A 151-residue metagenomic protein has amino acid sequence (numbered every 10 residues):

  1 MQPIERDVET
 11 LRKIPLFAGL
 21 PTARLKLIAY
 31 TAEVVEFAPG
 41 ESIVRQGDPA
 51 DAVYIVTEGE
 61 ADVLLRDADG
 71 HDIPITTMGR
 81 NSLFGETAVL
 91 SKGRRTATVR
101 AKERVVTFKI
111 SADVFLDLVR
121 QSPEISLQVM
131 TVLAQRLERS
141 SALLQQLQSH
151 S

Functional and structural regions predicted by a protein language model:
M1-S151: Cytosolic regulatory regions built on CNB/CRP/Popeye-like sensor folds
